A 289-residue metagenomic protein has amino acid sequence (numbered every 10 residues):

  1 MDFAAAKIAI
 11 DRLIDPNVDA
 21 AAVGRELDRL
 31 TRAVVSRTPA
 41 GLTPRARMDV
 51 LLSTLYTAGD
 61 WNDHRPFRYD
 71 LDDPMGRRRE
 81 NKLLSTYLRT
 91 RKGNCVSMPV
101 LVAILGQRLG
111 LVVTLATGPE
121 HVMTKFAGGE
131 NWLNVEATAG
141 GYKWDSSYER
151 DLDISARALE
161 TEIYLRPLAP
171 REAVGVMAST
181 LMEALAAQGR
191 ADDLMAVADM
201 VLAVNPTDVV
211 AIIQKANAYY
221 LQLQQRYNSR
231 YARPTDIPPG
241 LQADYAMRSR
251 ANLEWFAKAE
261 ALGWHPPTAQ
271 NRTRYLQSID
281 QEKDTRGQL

Functional and structural regions predicted by a protein language model:
M1-L289: A structural boundary/capping signal
